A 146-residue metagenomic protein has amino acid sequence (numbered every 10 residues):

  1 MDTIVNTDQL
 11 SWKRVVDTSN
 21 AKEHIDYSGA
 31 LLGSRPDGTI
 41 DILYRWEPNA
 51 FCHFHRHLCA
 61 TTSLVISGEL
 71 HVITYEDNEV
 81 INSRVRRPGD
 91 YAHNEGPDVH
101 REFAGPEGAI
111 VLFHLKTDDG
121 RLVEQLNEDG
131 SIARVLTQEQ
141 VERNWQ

Functional and structural regions predicted by a protein language model:
M1-G38, N82-R84, N127-Q146: A short, N-terminal "cap"/entry segment at the start of jelly-roll beta-barrel domains of the cupin/DSBH fold
L31, P48, C59, R86 (+3 more regions): Beta-strand-enriched cores of mature, soluble protein domains
P36, E76-G105: Short acidic-glycine-tyrosine-enriched beta hairpin
I40-H57, R86, E95-P97: Conserved short histidine dyad/triad with adjacent acidic residue
A50-H53, H71, D90-E102, D119-R121: Histidine-centered metal-chelating micro-motifs
H57-D77: Glycine- and acidic-residue-biased ligand/ion/polar-headgroup-sensing regions
H93, P106-E124: A short hydrophobic beta-strand segment most commonly corresponding to one strand of the jelly-roll/cupin
